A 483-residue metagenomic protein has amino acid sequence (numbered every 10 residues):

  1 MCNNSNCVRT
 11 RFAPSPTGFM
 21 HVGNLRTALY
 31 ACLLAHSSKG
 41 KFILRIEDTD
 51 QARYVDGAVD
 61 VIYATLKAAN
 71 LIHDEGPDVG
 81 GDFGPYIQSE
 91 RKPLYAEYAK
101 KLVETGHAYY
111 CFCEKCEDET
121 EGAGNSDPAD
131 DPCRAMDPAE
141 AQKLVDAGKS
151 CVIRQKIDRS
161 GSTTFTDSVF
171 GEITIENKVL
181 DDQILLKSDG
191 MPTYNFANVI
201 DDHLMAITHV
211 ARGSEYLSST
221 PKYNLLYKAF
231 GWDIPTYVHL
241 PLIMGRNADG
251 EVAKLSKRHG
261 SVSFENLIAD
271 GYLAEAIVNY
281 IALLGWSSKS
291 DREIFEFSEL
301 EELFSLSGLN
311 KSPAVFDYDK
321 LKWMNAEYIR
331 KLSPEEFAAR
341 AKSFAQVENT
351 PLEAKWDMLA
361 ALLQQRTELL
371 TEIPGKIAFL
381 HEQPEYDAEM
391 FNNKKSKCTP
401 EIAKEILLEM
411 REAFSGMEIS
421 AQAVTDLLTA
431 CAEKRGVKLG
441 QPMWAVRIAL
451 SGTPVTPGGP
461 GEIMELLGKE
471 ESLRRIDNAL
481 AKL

Functional and structural regions predicted by a protein language model:
C2-G124, S219-W232, A276: N-terminal Rossmann-like or analogous alpha/beta NTP/dinucleotide-binding catalytic cores that position adenine
T10-P16, L44-D48, M205-V210, V262-S263 (+2 more regions): Glycine- and acidic
D60, P221, S298, D426-T429 (+3 more regions): A generic structural signal for well-ordered alpha-helical surface patches
Y86, V210, L267: Second-shell loop/turn segments in exported
K101, Y109-K254, S263, S288: Active-site cores that bind ATP or allylic diphosphates and position pyrophosphate for catalysis
E140-G148, E335-A339, F344-K355, S415-A423: Short, glycine- and charge-enriched coil/turn segments that flank and shape catalytic ligand pockets
F230-A388, N392, S396-K397, S451 (+1 more regions): Catalytic adenosine-cofactor/nucleotide-binding cores of aminoacyl-tRNA synthetases and other
C398-S451: C-terminal accessory/binding modules appended to enzymatic or scaffolding proteins
